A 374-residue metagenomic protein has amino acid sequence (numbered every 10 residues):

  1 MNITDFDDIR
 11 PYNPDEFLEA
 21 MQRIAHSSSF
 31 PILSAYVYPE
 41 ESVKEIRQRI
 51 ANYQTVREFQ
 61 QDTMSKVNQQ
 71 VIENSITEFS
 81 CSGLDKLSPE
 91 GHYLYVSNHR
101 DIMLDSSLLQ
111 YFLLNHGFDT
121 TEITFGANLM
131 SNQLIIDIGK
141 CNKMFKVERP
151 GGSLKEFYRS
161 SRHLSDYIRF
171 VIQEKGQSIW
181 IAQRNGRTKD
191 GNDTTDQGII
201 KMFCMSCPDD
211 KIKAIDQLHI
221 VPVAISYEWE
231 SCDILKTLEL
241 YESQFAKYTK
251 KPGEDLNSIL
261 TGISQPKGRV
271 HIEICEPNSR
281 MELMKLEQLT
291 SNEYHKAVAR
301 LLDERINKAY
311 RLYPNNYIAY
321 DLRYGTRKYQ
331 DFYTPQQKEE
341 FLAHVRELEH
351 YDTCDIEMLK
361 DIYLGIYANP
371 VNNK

Functional and structural regions predicted by a protein language model:
M1-Y93, H99-Q110, L114, I136 (+2 more regions): Membrane-anchoring hydrophobic helices of lipid-metabolizing enzymes
A20, A25, A35, A51 (+10 more regions): A sequence-composition feature that detects small, non-aromatic residues
N52, V56, P150, Q197-F203 (+6 more regions): General structural signal for secondary-structure boundaries
V56, E156-S160, S291: Residue-level preference for long, well-ordered alpha-helices that form the structural scaffold of enzyme catalytic
T63, R159-L164, Y294, V298: Soluble or luminal CAZymes and related metallo-dependent hydrolases
V67, E73-N278, V345-E349: Soluble catalytic domains of membrane acyltransferases
Q244-R323: A cross-taxonomic marker for long C-terminal extensions/tails that follow the last structured domain
I306-K374: Long, low-complexity C-terminal extensions of enzymes
